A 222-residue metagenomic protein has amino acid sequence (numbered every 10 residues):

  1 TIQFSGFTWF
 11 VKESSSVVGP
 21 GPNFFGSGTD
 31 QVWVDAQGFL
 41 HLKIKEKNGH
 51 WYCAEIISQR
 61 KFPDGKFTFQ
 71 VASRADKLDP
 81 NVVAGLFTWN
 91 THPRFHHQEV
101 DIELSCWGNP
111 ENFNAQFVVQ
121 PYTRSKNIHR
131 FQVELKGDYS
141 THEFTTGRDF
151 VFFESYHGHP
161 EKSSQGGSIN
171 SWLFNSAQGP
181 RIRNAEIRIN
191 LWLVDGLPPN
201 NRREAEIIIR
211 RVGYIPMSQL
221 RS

Functional and structural regions predicted by a protein language model:
T1-A84, N90-R94, Q98-G108, Q165-G167 (+2 more regions): Low-complexity, Ser/Thr/Pro/Gly-rich disordered linker/stalk regions
D35, F62, E134-G137, T146 (+1 more regions): Surface-exposed coil/turn segments at beta-strand junctions on protein surfaces, enriched
C53-R60, N127-V133, S176-A177: Beta-strand-rich interaction surfaces with strong enrichment in secreted/lumenal proteins
N81-V82, E99, N112-N114, N127-H129 (+1 more regions): A short secondary-structure junction signal
C106-Y122: A structural motif
V118-T141: Short, aromatic/His-centered strand-loop micro-motif at the edge of beta-sheets
K136-G158: Localized edge beta-strand/strand-to-loop motifs within extracellular or lumenal beta-rich domains
H157-N184: Short, solvent-exposed beta-strand-to-loop segments that form ligand-recognition rims of beta-rich domains
